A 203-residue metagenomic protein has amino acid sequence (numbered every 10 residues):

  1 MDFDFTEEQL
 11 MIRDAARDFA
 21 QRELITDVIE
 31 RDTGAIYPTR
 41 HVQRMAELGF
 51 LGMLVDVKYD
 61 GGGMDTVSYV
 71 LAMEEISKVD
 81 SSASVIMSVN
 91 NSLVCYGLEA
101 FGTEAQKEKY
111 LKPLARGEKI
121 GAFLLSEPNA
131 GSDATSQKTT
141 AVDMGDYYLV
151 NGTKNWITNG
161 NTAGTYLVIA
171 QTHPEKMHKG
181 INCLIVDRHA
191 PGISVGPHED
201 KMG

Functional and structural regions predicted by a protein language model:
M1-S88, A105-K109, P113-R116, I120: Amphipathic, small/basic residue-rich leader segments at the start of a protein or domain
A83-C95, A115-L124, K154-Y166: FAD-binding core of FAD-dependent oxidoreductases, characterized by glycine-rich FAD pyrophosphate-binding loops
V85-A105, G131-A134: N-terminal glycine-rich flavin-associated loop
A105-Q106, V142-L149: Glycine-rich, mobile lid/loop segments that gate access to catalytic sites or pores
L114, N129-S132, W156-N159, T172-E175 (+1 more regions): Short Gly/Pro-enriched turn/cap motifs at secondary-structure boundaries
I120-V142: A gly/ser-rich beta-alpha-beta helix-loop segment of oxidoreductase catalytic cores
S136-K138, P191-G203: Flexible, small-/acidic-enriched active-site or ligand-binding loops
Y147-P197: A short core secondary-structure module
